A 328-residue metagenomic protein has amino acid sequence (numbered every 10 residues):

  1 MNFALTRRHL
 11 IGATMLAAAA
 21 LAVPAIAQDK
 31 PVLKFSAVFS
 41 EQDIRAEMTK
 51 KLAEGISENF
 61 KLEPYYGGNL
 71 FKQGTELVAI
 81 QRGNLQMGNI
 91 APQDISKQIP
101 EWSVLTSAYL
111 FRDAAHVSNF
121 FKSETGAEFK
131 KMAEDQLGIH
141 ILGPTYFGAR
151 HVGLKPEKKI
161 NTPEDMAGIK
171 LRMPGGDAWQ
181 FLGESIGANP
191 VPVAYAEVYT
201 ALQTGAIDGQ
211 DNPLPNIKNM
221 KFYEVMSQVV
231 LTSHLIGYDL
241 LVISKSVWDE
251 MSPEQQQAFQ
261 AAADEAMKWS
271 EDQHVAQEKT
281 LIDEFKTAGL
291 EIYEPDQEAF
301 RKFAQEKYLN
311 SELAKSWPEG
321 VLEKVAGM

Functional and structural regions predicted by a protein language model:
N2-L5, I11-A17, A27-H116, T125 (+1 more regions): N-terminal secretory/targeting leader peptides
A22-P24: N-terminal signal peptide c-region/cleavage motif recognized by signal peptidases
N119: Short beta-strand-centered segments that line the small-molecule binding cleft or hinge of alpha/beta clamshell
